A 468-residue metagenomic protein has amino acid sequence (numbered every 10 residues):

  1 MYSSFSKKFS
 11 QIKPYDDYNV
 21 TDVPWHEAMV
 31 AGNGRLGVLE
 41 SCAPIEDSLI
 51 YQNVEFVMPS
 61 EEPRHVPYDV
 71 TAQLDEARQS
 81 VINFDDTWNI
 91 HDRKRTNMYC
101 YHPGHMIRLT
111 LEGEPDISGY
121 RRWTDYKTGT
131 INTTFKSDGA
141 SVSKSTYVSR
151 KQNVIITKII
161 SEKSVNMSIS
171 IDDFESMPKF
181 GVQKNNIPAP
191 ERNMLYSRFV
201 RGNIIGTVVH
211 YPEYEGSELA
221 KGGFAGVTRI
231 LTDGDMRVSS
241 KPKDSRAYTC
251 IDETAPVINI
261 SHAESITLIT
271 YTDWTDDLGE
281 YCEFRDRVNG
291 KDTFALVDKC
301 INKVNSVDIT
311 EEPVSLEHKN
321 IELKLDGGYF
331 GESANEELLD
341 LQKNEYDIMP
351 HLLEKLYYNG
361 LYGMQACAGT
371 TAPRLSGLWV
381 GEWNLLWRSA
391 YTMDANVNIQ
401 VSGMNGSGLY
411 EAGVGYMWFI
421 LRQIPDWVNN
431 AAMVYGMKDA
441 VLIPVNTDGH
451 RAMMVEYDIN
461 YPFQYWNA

Functional and structural regions predicted by a protein language model:
M1-Y391, L409-N430: Acidic/polar, glycine-enriched structural segments that form the non-catalytic walls/loops of the carbohydrate-binding
L386-A468: Aromatic-rich carbohydrate-recognition surfaces in CAZymes
